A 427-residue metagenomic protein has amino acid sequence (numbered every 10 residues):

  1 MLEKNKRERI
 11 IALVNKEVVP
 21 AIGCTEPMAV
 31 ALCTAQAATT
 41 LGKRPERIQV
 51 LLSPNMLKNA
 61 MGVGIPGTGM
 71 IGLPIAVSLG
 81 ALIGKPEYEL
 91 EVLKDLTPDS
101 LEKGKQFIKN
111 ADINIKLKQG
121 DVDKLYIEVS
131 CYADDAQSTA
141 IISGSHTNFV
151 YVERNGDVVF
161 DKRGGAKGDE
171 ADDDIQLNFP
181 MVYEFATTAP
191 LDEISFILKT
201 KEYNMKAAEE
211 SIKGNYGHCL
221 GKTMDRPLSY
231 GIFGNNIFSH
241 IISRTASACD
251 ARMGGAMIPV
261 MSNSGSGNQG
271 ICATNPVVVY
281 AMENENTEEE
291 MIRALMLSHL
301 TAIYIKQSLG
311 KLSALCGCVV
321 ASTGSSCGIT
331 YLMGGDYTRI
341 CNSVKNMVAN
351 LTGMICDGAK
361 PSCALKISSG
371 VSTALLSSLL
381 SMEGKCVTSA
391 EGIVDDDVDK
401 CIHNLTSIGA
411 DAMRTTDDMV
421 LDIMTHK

Functional and structural regions predicted by a protein language model:
M1-I11, G42-M56, N236-G255, T287-I305 (+1 more regions): Acidic-glycine-rich active-site phosphate/pyrophosphate-binding loop
L2, K6-L41: N-terminal signal-anchor module of multipass membrane proteins
P20-Q36, I258-N275, G317-V320: Conserved phosphate/anionic-ligand binding catalytic regions in large, soluble enzymes, centered on
A31-D121, Y126-I127: Early transmembrane hairpin of solute transport permeases
A38, Y280-R293, I303-S369, M382-S389: Hydrophobic alpha-helical bundle architecture
R44-I48, Y88-L93, N114-L117, E193-I197 (+7 more regions): Flexible, glycine/charged-enriched surface loops at secondary-structure junctions
K109-G255, V420-K427: Signature of multi-pass transmembrane helix bundles
S343-K427: Internal helix-turn-beta structural module
